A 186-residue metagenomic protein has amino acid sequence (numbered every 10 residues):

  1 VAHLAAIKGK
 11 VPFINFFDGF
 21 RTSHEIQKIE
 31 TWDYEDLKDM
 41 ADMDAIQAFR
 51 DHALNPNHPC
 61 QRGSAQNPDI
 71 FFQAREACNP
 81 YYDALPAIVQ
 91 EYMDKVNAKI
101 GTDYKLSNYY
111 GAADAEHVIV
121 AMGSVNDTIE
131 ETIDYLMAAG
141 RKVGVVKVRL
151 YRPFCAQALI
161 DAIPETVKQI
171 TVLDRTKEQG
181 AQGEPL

Functional and structural regions predicted by a protein language model:
V1-K8: Thiamine diphosphate
K8, R21, R50, R62 (+4 more regions): Arginine residue identity/basic-tract feature
K10-V11, T166: Short loop/turn motifs at secondary-structure junctions
F13-N108: Conformationally flexible catalytic loops at phosphate/diphosphate-handling active centers
D94-L186: Thiamine diphosphate
